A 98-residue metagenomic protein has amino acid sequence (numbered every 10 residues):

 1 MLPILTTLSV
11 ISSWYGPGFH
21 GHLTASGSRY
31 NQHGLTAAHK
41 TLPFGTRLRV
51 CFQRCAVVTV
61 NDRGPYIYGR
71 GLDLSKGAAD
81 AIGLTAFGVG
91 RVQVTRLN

Functional and structural regions predicted by a protein language model:
L2-N98: Secreted/periplasmic proteins
